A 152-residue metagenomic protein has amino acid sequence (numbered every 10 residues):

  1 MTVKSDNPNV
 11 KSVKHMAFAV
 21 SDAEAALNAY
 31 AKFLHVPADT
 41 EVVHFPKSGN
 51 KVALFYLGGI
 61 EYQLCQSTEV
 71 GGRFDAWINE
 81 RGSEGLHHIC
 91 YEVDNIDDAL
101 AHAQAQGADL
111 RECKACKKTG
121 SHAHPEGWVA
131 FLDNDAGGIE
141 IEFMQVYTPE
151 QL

Functional and structural regions predicted by a protein language model:
M1-L27, L86-V93, Y147-L152: N-terminal beta-strand motif that seeds the catalytic metal site of vicinal oxygen chelate
T2-N7, A53-F55, Q63, L100-L152: Vicinal oxygen chelate
V13-S21, A53-G58, A76-L100, D133: Vicinal oxygen chelate
A26-A31, A103: Conserved active-site tyrosine of GNAT-family acetyltransferases
A29-F33, V43-G49, E69, Q145: An N-terminus-focused feature that recognizes amino-terminal "leader" regions
F33-T40, L110-C116: Short Pro/Gly-enriched beta-strand edge/turn motifs at strand-loop
H35-L57, E61, D133: N-terminal strand-loop-strand beta-hairpin
E41, G71-A76: A short, acidic/glycine-rich surface segment
